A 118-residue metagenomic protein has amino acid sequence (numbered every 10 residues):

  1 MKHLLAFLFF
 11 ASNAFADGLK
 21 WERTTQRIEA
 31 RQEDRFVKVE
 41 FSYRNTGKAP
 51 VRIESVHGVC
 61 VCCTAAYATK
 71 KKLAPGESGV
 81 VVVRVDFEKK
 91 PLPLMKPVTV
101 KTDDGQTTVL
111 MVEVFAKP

Functional and structural regions predicted by a protein language model:
H3-S12: Sec-dependent N-terminal signal peptides
A16-T46, E113-P118: Beta-sheet-dominated interaction scaffolds and their linkers
E33-E40, E88-P97: Short, solvent-exposed loop/turn segments enriched in Ser/Thr/Gly
V39-N45, V81-V83, K96-K101: Buried hydrophobic-core signal for structured, non-transmembrane domains
T46-A49, K89, D104: Short, acidic/polar linear motifs in exposed loop/turn regions
K48-E77: Surface-exposed binding patches on compact interaction domains or structured appendages
V80-K90: Extracellular/luminal low-complexity segments enriched in Ser/Thr/Pro
L92-K117: Terminal connector regions
